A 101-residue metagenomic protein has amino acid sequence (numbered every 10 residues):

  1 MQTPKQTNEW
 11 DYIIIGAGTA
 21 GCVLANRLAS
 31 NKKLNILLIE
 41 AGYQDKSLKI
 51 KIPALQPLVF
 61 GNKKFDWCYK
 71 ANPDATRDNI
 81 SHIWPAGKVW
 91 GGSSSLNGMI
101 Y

Functional and structural regions predicted by a protein language model:
M1-Y101: N-terminal redox-cofactor-binding region of secreted/periplasmic oxidoreductases
